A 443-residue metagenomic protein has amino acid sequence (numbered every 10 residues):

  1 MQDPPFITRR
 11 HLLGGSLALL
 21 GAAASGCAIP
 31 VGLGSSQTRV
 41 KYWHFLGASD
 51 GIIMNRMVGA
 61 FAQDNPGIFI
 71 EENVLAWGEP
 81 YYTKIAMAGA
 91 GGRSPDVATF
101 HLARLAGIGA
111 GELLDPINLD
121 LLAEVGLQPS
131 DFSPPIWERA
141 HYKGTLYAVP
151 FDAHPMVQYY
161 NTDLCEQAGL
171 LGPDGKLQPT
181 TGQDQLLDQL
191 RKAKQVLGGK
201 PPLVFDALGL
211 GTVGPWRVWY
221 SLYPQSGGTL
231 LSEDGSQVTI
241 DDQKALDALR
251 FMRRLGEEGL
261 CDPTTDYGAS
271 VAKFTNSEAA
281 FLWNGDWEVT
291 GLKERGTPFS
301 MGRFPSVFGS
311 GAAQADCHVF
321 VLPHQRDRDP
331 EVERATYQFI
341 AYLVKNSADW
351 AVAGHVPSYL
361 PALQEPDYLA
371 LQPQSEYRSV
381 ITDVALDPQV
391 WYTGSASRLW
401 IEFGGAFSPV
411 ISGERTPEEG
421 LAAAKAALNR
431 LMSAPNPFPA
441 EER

Functional and structural regions predicted by a protein language model:
D3-P5, H11-I29: N-terminal export signals
S36-G47, I68-N73, V97: Short, well-ordered beta-strand elements
F45, M57-V58, R217-S221, Q225-S226 (+1 more regions): Extracytoplasmic/periplasmic substrate-binding proteins
G47-F69, F403: Short, polar/charged alpha-helical segment
A60-F132, H141, Q167-G169, K273 (+3 more regions): Extracytoplasmic "Venus flytrap"/periplasmic binding protein-like
Q63, L122, A140-G214, Q225-T264 (+2 more regions): Helix-loop-helix "hinge/cap" segment bordering the ligand-binding cleft or interdomain interface
H101-V157, G214-P215, P298-G302, A370 (+2 more regions): Hinge/lid segment of periplasmic solute-binding proteins
E288-G296, G309-G405, N436-R443: C-terminal lobe and pocket-closing loops of periplasmic/extracytoplasmic Venus-flytrap solute-binding proteins
